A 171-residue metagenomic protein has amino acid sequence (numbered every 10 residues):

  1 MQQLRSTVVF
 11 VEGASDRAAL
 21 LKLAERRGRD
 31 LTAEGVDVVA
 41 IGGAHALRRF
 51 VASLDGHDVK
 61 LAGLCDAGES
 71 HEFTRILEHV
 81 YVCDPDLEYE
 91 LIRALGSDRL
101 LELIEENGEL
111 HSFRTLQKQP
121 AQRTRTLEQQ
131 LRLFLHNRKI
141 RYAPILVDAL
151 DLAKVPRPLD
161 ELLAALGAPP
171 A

Functional and structural regions predicted by a protein language model:
M1-D58, A62: RecA-like P-loop NTPase motor core
T7, D55, Q119-A121, A164 (+1 more regions): Extended, hydrophobic alpha-helical segments
L20-L21, E72-T74: Short glycine-/acidic-enriched loop or helix-start segments at secondary-structure transitions that form or flank
F50-S53, E90, A94, L103 (+3 more regions): Residues that form generic nucleotide/phosphate-binding pockets
D66-H71: Short, polar loop motifs at secondary-structure junctions
F73-Q129: Activity-critical C-terminal alpha-helical subdomain
E128-A171: Charged phosphate-binding loop/patch that engages nucleotide di/tri-phosphates or the phosphate backbone of nucleic
